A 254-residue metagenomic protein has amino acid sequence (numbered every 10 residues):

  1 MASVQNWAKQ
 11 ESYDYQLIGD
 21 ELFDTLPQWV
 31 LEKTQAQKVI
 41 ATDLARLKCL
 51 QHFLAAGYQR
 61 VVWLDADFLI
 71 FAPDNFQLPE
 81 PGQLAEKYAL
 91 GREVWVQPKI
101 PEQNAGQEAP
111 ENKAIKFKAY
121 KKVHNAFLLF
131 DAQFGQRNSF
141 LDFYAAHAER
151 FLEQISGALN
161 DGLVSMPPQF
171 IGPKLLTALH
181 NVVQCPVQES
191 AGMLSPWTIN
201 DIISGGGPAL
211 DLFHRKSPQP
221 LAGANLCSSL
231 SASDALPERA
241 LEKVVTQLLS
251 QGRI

Functional and structural regions predicted by a protein language model:
M1-A45, A56, A132-G135, F170-K174 (+3 more regions): N-terminal anchoring/stem segment of glycosyltransferases
L22-D24, F68-I70, W95-V96, F134-Q136 (+1 more regions): Short, solvent-exposed loop/turn segments at secondary-structure junctions
V39, K116-A119, S165-P167: Short Gly/Pro-enriched turn/cap motifs at secondary-structure boundaries
V39-N104, L129: GT-A fold catalytic core of metal-dependent nucleotide-sugar glycosyltransferases, centered on the diacidic
L64-A66, K122-H124, G172: Residues that flank catalytic or metal-binding motifs in active/ligand-binding sites
Y88-K121, S233-D234, E238-I254: A short, conserved beta-to-alpha structural element at the edge of catalytic cores that scaffolds binding
K121-K122, A126-F134: Short glycine- and hydrophobic/aromatic-rich loop-to-beta-strand nucleating segment in the catalytic cores
D131-K243: Catalytic core and acceptor-binding pocket of nucleotide-sugar-dependent glycosyltransferases
